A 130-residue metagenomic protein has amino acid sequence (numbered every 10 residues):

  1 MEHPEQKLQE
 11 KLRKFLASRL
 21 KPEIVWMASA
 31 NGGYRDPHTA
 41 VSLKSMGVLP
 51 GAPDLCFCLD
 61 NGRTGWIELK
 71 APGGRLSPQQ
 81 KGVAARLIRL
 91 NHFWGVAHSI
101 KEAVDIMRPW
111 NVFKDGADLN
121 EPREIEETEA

Functional and structural regions predicted by a protein language model:
M1-A130: Catalytic phosphate/metal-binding cores of nucleic-acid and nucleotide-processing enzymes, i.e., regions that mediate
